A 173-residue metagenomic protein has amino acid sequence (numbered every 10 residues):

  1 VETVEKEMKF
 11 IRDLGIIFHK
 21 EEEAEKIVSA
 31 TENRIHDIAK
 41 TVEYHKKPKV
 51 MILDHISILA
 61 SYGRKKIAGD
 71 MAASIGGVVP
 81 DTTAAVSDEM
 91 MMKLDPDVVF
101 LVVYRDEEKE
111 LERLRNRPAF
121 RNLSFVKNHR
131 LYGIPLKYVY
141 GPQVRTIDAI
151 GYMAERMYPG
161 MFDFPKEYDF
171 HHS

Functional and structural regions predicted by a protein language model:
V1-S173: N-terminal ligand-binding lobe of clamshell/alpha-beta domains
